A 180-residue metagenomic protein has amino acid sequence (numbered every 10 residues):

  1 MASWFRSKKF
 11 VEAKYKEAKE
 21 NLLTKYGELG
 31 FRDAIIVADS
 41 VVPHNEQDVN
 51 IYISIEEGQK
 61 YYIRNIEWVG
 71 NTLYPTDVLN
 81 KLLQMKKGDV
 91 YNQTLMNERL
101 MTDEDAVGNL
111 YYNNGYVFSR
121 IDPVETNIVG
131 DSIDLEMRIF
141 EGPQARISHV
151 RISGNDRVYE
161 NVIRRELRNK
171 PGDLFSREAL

Functional and structural regions predicted by a protein language model:
M1-L180: Interaction-mediating elements
